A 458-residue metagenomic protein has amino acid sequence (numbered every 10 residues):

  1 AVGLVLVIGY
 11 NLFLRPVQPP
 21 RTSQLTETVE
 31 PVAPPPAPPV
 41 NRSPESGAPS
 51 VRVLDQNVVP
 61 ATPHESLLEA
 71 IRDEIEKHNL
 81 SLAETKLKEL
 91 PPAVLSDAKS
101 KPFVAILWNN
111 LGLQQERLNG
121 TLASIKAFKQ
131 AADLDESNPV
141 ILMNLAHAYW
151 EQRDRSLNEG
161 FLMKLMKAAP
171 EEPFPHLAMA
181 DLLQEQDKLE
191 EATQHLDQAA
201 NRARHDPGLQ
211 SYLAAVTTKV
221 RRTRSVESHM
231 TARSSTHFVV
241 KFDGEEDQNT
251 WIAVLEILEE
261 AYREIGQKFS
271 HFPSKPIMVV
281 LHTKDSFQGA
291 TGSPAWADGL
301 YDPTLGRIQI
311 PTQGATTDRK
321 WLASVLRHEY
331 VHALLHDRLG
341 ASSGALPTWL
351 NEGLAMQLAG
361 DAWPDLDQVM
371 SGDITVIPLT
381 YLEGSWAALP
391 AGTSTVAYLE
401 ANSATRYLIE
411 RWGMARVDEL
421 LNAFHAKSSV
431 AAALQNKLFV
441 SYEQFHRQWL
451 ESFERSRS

Functional and structural regions predicted by a protein language model:
E76, N110, R117-L118, E151-Q152 (+2 more regions): Register position in tetratricopeptide repeats
H229-P347, A362-D365, V376-L379, A397 (+1 more regions): Juxtacatalytic substrate-recognition/specificity segment
G299-Q309, K320-V325, A333, D337-S458: Acidic/His/Gly-enriched intrinsically disordered linker/tail segments that often contain short helix/coil "MoRF-like"
